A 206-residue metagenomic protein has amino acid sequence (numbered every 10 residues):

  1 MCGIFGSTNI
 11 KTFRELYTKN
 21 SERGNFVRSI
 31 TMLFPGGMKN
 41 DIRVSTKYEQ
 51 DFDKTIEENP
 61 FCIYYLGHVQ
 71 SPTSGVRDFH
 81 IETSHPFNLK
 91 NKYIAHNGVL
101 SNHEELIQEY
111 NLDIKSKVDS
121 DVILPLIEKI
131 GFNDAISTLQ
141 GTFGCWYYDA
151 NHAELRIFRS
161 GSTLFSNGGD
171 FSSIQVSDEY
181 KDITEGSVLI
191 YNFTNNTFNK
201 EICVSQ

Functional and structural regions predicted by a protein language model:
M1-Q206: N-terminal segments that mediate ammonia production and transfer in glutamine-dependent amidotransferase systems
